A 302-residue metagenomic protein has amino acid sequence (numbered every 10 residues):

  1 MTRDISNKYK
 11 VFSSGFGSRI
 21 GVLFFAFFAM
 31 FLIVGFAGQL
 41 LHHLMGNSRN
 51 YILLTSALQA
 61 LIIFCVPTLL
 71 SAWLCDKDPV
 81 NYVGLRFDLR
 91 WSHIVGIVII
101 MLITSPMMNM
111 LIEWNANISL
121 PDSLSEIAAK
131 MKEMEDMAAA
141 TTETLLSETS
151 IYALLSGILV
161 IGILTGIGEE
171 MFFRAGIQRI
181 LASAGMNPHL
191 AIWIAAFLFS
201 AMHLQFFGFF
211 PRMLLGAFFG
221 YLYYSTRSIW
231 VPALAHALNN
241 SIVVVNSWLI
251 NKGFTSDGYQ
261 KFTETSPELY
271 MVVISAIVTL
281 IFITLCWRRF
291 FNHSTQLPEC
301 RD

Functional and structural regions predicted by a protein language model:
M1-F16: Short, Lys/Arg-rich, polar N-terminal cytosolic tail immediately upstream of the first transmembrane signal-anchor
F25-I33, I94-S119, Y221-S241: Hydrophobic alpha-helical membrane-insertion segments
A26-A37, C65-L69, V98-T104, Y270-F290: Hydrophobic core of alpha-helical transmembrane segments in multi-pass integral membrane proteins
V34-K77, W91-I100, D122-M134: Alpha-helical transmembrane segments in multi-pass membrane proteins
G35, A237-D302: C-terminal membrane module of polytopic membrane proteins
N50-I52, Y82-L164: Juxtamembrane helix-loop-helix connectors linking adjacent transmembrane helices in multi-pass membrane enzymes
G168-I194, Y221-S228: Membrane-interface helix/loop boundary segments of multi-pass membrane proteins
S200-A201, G208-T263: Functionally important transmembrane alpha-helices
